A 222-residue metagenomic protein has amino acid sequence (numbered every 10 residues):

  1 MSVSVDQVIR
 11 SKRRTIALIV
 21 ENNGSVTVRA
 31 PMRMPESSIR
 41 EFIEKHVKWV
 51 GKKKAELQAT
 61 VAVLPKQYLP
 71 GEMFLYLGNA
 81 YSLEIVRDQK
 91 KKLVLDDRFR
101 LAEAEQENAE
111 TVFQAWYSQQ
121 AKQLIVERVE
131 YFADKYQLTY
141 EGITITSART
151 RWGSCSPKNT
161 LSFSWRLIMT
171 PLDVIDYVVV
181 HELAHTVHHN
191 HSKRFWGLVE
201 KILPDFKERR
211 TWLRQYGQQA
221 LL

Functional and structural regions predicted by a protein language model:
M1-D176, T186-L222: Active-site-proximal or metal-binding-adjacent scaffold patches in catalytic folds
V179: Walker B beta-strand of ABC/ABC-like P-loop ATPase nucleotide-binding domains, specifically the conserved hydrophobic
E182: Walker B catalytic acidic pair
